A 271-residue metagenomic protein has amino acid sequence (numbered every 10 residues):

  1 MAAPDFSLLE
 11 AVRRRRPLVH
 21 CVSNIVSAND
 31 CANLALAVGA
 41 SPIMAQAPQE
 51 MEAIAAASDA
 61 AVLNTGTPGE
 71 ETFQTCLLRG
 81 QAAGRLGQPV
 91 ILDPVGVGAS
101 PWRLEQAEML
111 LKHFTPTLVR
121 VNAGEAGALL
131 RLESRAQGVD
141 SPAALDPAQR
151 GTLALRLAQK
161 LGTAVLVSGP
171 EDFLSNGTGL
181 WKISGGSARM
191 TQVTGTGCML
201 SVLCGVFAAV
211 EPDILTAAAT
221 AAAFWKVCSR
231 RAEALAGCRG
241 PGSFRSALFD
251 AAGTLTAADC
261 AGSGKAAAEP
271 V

Functional and structural regions predicted by a protein language model:
M1-S41: Glycine-rich phosphate/adenosyl-contacting loop at the front of the ribokinase-like
A2-V12, T163-G185, D259: Acidic-glycine-rich active-site phosphate/pyrophosphate-binding loop
L34, V38-G87, L92: Active-site cofactor/substrate anionic-group-binding motifs, chiefly glycine- and Lys/Arg-rich phosphate-binding loops
T72-V121: Glycine/small-residue-rich loop that forms an oxyanion/phosphate-binding "nest" at active or ligand-binding sites
R103-L180: Conserved phosphate/ATP/ADP-binding segment of small-molecule kinases
S187-C204, I214: Short glycine/threonine-rich catalytic loop with a Thr-x-Gly-x-Asp
V202-F244: Conserved post-catalytic alpha-helical subdomain immediately downstream of the catalytic base and nucleotide-binding
V227-V271: Charged C-terminal helix
